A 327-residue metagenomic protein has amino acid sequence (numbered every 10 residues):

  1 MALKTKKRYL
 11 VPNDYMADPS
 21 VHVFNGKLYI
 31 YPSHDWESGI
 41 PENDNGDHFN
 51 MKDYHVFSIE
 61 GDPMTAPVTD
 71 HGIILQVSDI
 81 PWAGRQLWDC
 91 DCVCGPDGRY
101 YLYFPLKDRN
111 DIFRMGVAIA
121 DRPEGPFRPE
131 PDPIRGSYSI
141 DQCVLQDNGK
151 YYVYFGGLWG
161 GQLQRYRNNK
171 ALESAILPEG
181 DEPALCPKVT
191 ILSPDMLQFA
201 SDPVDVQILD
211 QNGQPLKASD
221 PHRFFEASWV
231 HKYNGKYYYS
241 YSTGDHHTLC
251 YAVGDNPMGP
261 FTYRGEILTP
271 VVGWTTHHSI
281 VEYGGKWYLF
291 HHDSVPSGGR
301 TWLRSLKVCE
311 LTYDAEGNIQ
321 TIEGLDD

Functional and structural regions predicted by a protein language model:
M1-D327: Carbohydrate-active catalytic/glycan-binding domains of CAZyme proteins, especially the secreted or lumenal ectodomains
